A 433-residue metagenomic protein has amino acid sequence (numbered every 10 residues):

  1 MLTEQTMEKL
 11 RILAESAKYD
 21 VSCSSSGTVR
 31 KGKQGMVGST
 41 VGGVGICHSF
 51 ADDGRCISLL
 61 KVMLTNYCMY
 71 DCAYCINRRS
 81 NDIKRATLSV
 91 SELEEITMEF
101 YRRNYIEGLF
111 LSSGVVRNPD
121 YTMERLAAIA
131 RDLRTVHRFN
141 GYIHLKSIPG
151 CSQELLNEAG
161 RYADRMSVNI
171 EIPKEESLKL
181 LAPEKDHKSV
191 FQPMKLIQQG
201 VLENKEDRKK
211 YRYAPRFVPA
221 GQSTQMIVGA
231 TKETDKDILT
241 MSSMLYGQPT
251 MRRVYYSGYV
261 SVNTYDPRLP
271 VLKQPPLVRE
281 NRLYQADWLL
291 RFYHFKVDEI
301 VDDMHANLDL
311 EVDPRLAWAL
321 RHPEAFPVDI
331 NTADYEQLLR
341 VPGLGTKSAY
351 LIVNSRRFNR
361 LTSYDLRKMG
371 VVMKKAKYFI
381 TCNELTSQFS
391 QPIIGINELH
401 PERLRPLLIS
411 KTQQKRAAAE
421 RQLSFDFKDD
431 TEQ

Functional and structural regions predicted by a protein language model:
M1-Y67, V372, I380-T381, Q388-Q433: Flexible, acidic/Gly-rich N-terminal and inter-domain linker regions that tether and position cofactor-handling modules
L59, C72, L111, V168 (+3 more regions): Conserved, mostly hydrophobic/aromatic
L60-M63, S91-R102, K209-K210: Short, charged beta->alpha transition segments
V62-S91: Canonical Radical SAM [4Fe-4S] cluster-binding loop centered on the CxxxCxxC motif and its immediate flanking residues
E94, R117-I300: Conserved AdoMet/S-adenosylmethionine-binding subsite of the radical SAM
M98-G114, A286: Short Fe-S-cluster ligation motifs
P267-L339, K375-Q433: Long, highly charged, low-complexity intrinsically disordered interaction regions that mediate electrostatic DNA/RNA
